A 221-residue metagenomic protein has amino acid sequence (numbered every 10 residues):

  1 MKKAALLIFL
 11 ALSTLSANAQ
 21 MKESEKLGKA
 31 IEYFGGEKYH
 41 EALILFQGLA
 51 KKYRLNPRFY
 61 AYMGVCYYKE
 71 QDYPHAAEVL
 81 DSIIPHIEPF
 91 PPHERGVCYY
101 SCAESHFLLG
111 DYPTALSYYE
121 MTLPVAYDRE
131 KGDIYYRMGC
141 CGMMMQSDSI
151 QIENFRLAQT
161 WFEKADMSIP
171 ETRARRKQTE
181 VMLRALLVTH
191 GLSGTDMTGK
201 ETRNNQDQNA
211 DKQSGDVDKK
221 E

Functional and structural regions predicted by a protein language model:
K22-G48, K52: Alpha-helical segment of the N-proximal tetratricopeptide repeat
S24, R58, H93, V97 (+1 more regions): Start-of-helix register in tetratricopeptide repeats
Y39, Y73, Y112, D148-S149 (+1 more regions): TPR-repeat structural position
I152-E221: Terminal, low-structured helical/coil segments at or just beyond the last alpha-helical repeat
